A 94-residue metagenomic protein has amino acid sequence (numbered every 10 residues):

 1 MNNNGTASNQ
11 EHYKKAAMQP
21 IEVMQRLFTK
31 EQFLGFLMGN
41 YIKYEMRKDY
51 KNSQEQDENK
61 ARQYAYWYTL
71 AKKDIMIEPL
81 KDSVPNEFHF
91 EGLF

Functional and structural regions predicted by a protein language model:
M1-F94: Intrinsically disordered, low-complexity regulatory regions that flank transcription factor DNA-binding cores
